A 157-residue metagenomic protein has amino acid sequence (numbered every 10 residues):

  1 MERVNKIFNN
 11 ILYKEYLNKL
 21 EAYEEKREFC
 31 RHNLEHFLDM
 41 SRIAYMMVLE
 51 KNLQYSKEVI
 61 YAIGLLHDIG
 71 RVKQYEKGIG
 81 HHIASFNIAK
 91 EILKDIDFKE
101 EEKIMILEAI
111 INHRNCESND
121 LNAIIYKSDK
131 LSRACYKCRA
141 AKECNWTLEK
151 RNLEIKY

Functional and structural regions predicted by a protein language model:
M1-Y157: Metal-dependent phosphohydrolase cores
